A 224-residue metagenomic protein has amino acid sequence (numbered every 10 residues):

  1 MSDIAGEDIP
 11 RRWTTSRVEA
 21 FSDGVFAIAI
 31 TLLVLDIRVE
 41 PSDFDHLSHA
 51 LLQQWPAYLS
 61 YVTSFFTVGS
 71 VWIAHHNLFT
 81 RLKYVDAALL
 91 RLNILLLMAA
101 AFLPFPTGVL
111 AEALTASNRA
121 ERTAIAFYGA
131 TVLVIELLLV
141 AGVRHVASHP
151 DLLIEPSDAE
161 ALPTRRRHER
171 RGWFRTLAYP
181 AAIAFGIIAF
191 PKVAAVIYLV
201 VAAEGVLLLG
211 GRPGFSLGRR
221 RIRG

Functional and structural regions predicted by a protein language model:
S2-G224: Multi-pass alpha-helical transmembrane bundle typical of ion/small-solute transporters and intramembrane aspartyl
